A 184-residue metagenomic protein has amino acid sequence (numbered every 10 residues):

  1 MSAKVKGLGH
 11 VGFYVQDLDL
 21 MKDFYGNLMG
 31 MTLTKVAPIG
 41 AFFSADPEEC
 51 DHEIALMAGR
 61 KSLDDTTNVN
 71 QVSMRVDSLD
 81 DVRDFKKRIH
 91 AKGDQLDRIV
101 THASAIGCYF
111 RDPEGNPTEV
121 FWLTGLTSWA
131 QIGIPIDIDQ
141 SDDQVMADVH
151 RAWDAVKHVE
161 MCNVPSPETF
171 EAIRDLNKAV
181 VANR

Functional and structural regions predicted by a protein language model:
M1-K4, L8: Short, extreme N-terminal leader segments that mark the start of a protein/domain
K6, I39-H52, A58-D65, N70-Q71: Active-site-adjacent scaffolding segments
K6, V15-D19, S73-P117, W122-S128 (+1 more regions): Vicinal oxygen chelate
G12-I54: Core segments of cupin and vicinal oxygen chelate
G30-M31, K61, D94-Q95: Short beta-turn/strand-loop junction motif enriched in small, turn-promoting residues
A41, I54-A55, C108, T118: A broad, low-specificity signal marking well-ordered, structured residues that form hydrophobic/aromatic
Q131-P135: Short functional hotspots where side chains directly engage DNA or cofactors
